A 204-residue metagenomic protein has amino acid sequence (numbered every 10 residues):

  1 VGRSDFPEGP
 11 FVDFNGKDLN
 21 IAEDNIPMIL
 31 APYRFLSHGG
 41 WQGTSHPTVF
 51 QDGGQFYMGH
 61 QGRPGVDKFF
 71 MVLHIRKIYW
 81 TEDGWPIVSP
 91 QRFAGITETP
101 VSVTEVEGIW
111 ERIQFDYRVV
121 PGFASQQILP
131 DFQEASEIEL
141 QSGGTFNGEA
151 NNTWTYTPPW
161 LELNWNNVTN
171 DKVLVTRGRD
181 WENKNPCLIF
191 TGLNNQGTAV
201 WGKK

Functional and structural regions predicted by a protein language model:
V1-K204: Carbohydrate-active catalytic/glycan-binding domains of CAZyme proteins, especially the secreted or lumenal ectodomains
